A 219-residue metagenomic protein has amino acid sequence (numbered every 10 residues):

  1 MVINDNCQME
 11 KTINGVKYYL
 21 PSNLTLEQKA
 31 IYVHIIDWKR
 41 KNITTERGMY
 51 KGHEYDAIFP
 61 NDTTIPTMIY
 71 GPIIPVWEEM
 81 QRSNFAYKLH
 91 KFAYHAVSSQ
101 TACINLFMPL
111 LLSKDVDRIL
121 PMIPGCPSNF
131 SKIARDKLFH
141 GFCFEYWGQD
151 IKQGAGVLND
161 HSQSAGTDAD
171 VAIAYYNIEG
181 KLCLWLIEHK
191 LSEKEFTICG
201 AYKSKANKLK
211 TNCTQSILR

Functional and structural regions predicted by a protein language model:
M1-R219: Charged, terminal alpha-helix-loop-beta segments that serve as non-catalytic nucleic-acid engagement and/or assembly
